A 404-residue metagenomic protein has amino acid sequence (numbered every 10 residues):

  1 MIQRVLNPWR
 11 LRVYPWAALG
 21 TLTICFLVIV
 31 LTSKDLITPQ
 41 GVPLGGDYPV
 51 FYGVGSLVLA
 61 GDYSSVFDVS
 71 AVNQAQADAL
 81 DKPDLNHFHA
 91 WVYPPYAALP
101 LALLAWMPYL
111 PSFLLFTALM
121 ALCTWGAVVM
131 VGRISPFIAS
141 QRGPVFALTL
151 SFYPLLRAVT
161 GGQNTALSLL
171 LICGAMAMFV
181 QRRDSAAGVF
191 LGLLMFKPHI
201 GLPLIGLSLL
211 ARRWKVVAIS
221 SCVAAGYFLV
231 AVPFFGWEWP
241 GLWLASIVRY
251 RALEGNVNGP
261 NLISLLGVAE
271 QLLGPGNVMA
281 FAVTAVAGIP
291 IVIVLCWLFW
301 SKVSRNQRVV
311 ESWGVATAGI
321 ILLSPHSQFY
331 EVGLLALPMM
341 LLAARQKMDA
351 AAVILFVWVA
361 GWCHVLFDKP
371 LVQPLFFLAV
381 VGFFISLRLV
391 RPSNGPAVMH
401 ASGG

Functional and structural regions predicted by a protein language model:
M1-A186, S208-A336, A343, G395-G404: Primarily membrane-embedded glycan-assembly and transfer machineries that use lipid-linked glycans
N7-W9, P154, L194, I385-R388: Short alpha-helical segments used as structural interaction elements across diverse proteins
L191-L207, S324-E331: Transmembrane helices and adjacent periplasmic/lumenal helix-loop junctions of polyprenol-phosphate-dependent
L341-G404: Aromatic-enriched
